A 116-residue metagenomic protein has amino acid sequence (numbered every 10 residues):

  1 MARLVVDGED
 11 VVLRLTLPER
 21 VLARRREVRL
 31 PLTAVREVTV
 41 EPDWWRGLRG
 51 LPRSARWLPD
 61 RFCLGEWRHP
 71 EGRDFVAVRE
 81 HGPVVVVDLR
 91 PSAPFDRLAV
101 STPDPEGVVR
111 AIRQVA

Functional and structural regions predicted by a protein language model:
M1-L32, R36-T39: Conserved beta-hairpin
A23-L32, R36-A116: Acidic, Ser/Thr- and proline-rich intrinsically disordered linker/docking segments of eukaryotic scaffolds
